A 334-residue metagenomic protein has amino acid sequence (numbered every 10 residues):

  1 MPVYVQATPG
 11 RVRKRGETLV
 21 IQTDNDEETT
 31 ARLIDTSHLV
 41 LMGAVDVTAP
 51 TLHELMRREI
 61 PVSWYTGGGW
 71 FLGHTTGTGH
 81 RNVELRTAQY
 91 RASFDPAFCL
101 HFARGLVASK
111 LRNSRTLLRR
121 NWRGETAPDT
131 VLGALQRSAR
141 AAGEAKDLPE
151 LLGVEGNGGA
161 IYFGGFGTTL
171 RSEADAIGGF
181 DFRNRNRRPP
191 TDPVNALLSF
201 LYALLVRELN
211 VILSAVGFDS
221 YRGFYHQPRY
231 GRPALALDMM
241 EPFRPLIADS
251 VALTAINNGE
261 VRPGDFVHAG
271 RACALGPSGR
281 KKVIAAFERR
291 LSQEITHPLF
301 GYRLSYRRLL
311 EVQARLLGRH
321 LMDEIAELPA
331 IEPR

Functional and structural regions predicted by a protein language model:
M1-R15, Q22-D24, T30, R81-R334: Active-site helix-to-loop segments that bind/position phosphate- or nucleotide-bearing substrates and donors across
R13-V45, A49: N-terminal ordered "arm"
D35-H38, M42-T116: A surface-exposed, charged beta-strand/loop segment in the N-terminal or early-internal portion of soluble proteins
